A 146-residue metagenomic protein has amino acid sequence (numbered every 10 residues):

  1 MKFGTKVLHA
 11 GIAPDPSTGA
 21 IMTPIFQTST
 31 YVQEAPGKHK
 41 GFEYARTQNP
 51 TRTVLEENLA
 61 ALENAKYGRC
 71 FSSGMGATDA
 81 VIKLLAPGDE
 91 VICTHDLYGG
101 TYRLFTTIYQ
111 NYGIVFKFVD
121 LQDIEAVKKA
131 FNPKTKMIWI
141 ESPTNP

Functional and structural regions predicted by a protein language model:
M1-F42: N-terminal glycine-rich, Lys/His-bearing helix-loop that initiates the first secondary-structure elements of many
G19, L59, A77, V91 (+1 more regions): Buried hydrophobic positions in well-ordered alpha/beta secondary-structure cores of metabolic enzymes
Q27, F71, V119: Hydrophobic residues at beta-strand termini and immediately following loops that shape nucleotide-binding pockets
T30-D79, K83-L84, G100-Y109: Conserved N-terminal alpha-helix of the aminotransferase class I/II PLP-enzyme fold
K66, D89, K136: Conserved acidic residues
S72-S73, D96-L97, Q122: Short beta->alpha linker loops
K83-T101, V119: Conserved PLP-anchoring active-site segment centered on the Schiff-base-forming lysine
T106-T144: PLP-dependent aminotransferase-class I/II
